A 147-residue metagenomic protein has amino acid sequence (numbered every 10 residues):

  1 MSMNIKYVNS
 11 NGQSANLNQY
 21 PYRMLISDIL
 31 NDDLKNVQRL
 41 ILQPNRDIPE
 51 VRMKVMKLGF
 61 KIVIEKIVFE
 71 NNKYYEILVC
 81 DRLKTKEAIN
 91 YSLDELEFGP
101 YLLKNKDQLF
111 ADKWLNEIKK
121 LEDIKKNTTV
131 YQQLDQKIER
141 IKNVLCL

Functional and structural regions predicted by a protein language model:
S2-L147: Class I S-adenosyl-L-methionine
